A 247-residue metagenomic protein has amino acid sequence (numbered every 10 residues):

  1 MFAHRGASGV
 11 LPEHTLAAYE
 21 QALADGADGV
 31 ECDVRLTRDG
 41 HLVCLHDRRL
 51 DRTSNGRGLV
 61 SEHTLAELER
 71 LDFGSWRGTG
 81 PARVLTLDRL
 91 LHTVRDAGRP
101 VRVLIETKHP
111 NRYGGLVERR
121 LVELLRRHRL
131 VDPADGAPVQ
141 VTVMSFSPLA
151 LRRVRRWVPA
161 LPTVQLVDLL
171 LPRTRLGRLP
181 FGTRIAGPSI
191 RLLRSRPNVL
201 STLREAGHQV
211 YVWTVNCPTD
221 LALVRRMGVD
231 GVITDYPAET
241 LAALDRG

Functional and structural regions predicted by a protein language model:
M1-G247: Phosphate-group recognition and catalysis centered on beta-loop-alpha active-site segments
